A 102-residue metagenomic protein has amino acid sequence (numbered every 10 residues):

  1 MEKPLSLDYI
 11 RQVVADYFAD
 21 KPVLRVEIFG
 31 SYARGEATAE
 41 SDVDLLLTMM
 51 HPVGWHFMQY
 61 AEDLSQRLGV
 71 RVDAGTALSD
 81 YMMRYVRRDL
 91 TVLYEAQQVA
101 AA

Functional and structural regions predicted by a protein language model:
M1-E27, R34-A39, M50-A102: Catalytic core of pol beta-like nucleotidyltransferases
D44-L46: Short beta-strand->loop micro-motif that forms the acidic, two-metal-ion catalytic signature in nucleotide-processing
